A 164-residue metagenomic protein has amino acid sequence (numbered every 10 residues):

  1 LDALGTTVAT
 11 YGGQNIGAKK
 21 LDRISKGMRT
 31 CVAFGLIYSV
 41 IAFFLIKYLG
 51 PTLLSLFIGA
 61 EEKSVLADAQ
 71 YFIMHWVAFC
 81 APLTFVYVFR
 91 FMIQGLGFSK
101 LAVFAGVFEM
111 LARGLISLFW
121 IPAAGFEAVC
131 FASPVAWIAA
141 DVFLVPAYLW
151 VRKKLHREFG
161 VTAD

Functional and structural regions predicted by a protein language model:
L1-F44, Y48-G50, L83-G97, L101-A105: Small-residue-rich hydrophobic transmembrane alpha-helices
G17, I24, L53, A69 (+3 more regions): Hydrophobic, well-ordered secondary-structure elements that form the walls of internal hydrophobic environments
G35, I73-W76, C80, G106 (+1 more regions): Residue-level recognition of transmembrane alpha-helices in multi-pass small-molecule transporters/permeases
L49-W76: Interfacial segments at transmembrane-helix termini and the short loops linking adjacent helices
G50-T52, M110-V142, P146: Membrane-interface helix-loop junctions in multi-pass transport and translocation proteins
P51-A60, M92-S99, I121-F126, L149-R157: Transmembrane helix-loop junctions in multipass membrane proteins, especially transporters and channels
H75-F89, A140-V151: Hydrophobic alpha-helical segments of multi-pass membrane transport proteins
P134-D164: C-terminal transmembrane helix end/exit motif
